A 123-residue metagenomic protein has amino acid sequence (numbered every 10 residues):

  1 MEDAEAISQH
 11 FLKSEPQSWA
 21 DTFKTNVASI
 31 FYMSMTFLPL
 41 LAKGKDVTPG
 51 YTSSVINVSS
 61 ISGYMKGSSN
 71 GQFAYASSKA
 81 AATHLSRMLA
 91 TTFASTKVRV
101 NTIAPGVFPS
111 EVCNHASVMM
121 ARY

Functional and structural regions predicted by a protein language model:
M1-D21, M35, P39-S95, V107-F108: Catalytic loop of short-chain dehydrogenase/reductase
W19, M119-Y123: Catalytic Tyr-x(3-8)-Lys segment
I30: Flexible, surface-exposed loop/gating regions in the mature catalytic domains of secreted/periplasmic hydrolases
V98: Short phosphate-binding/catalytic loops that engage adenosine nucleotides
A104-H115, M119: Short, flexible catalytic-loop segment of classical short-chain dehydrogenase/reductase
